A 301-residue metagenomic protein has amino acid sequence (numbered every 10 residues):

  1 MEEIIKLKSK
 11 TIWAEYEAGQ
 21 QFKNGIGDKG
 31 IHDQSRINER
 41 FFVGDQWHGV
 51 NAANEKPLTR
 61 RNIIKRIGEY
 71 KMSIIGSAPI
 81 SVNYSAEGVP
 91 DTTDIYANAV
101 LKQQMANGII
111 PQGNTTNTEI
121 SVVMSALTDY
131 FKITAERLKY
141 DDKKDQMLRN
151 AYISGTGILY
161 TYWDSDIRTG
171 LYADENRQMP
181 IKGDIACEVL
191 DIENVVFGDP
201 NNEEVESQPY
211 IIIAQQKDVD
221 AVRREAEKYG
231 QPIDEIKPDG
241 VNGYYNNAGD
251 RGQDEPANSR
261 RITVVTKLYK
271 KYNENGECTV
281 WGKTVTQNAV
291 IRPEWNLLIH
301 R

Functional and structural regions predicted by a protein language model:
M1-H300: Extended, helix-rich architectural segments
